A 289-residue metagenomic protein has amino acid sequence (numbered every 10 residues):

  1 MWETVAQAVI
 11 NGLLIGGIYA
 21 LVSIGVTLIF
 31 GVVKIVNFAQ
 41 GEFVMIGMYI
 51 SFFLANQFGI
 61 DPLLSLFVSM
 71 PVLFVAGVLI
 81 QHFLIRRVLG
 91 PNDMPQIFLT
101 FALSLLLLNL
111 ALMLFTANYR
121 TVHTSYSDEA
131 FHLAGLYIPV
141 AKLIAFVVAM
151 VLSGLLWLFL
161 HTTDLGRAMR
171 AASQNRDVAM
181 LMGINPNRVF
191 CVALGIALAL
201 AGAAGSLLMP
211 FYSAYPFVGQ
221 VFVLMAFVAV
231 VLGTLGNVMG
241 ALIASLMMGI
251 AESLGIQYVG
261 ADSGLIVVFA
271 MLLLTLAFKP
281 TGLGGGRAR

Functional and structural regions predicted by a protein language model:
M1-S23, I50, D61-S65, P91-Q96 (+2 more regions): Membrane-interfacial amphipathic/re-entrant helices at transmembrane-helix boundaries
W2-G12, I18, F159-T163, F190-V230 (+2 more regions): Inter-helical junctions in multi-pass inner-membrane proteins, predominant in energy-converting antiporter-like
I10, V32-L79, F83: Membrane-embedded helix boundary and interhelical linker motif in transport proteins
I15, L133, Y137-Y215, V238-I243: Helix-loop-helix "hairpin" substructures at the membrane interface of multi-pass membrane proteins
G17, V26-M48, P62, G90-P95 (+7 more regions): Short, non-helical or kinked segments that cap or interrupt transmembrane helices
G59-S104, L110, I243-M248, K279-P280: Alpha-helical transmembrane segments within multi-pass membrane transporters and channels
L73, M225-G249, A270-A277, L283: Hydrophobic alpha-helical transmembrane segments of polytopic membrane proteins
V88, N92-T162, V189-V192, L254 (+4 more regions): Transmembrane helix-bundle core of multi-pass membrane transporters and related energy-transducing complexes
